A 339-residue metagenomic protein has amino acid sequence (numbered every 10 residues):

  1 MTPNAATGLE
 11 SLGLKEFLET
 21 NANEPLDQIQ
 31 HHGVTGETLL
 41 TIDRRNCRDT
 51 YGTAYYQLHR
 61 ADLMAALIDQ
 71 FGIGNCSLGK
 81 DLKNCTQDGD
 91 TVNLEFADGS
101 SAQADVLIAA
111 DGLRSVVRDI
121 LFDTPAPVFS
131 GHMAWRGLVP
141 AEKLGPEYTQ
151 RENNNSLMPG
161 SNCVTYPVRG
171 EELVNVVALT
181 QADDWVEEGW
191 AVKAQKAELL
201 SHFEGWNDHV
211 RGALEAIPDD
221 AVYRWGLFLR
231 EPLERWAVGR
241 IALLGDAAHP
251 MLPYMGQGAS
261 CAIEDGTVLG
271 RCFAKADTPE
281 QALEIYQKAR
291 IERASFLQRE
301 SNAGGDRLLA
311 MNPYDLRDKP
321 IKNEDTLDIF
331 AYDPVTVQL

Functional and structural regions predicted by a protein language model:
T2-P140, D183-E187, V192-L200, V337-L339: Conserved N-terminal helical subregion
E16, A141-T149, E171, W185 (+2 more regions): Short helix-loop capping/hinge motifs at secondary-structure junctions, enriched in acidic/polar residues
N21-A22, N75, G205-A221, P279-E284 (+1 more regions): Acidic/histidine metal-binding catalytic segments
H31, Q150-V186, V192, K196-G205 (+1 more regions): Active-site substrate-recognition segment that forms the wall of the catalytic cavity or substrate channel
L78, D90, P159-S161, Y223: Short beta-strand or tight-loop elements that sit immediately N-terminal to catalytic metal-binding acidic residues
I108-A109, L113, W135, T165 (+2 more regions): Conserved mid-domain beta->alpha element of the FAD-binding
F129-G131, E147-E152, K196-A197, S201 (+1 more regions): A short coil-to-beta-strand element that immediately follows conserved catalytic motifs
I321-L339: C-terminal auxiliary extensions adjacent to catalytic cores
